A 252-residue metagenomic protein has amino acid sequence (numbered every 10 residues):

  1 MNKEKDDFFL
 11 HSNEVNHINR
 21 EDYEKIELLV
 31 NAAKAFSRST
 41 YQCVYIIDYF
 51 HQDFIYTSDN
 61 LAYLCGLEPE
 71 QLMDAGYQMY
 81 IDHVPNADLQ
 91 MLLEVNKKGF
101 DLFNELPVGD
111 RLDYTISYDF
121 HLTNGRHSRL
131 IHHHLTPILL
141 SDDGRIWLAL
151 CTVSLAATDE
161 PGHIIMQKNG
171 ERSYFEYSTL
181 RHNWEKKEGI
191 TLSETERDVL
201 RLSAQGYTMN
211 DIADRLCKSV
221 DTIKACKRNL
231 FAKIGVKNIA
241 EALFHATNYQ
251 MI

Functional and structural regions predicted by a protein language model:
M1-E24: Short, low-complexity N-terminal regulatory "tails/caps" that precede and couple sensory modules
D22-Y77, E171-T179: PAS-family sensory domain signal
I47-E70, A75-G162: Sensory/regulatory domains in signal-transduction proteins
S154-E176: Histidine/lysine/aspartate-rich catalytic loop segments that bind and position anionic ligands
R172-T195: Regulatory hinge/linker segments at domain boundaries that couple sensory/effector modules to output domains
E196-S203, A242: Short alpha-helical "packing" element that flanks the helix-turn-helix/winged-helix DNA-binding module
S203-Y207, A246: Short helix-to-turn junction characteristic of helix-turn-helix DNA-binding domains, especially the helix
G206-E241: Recognition helix of helix-turn-helix DNA-binding domains
